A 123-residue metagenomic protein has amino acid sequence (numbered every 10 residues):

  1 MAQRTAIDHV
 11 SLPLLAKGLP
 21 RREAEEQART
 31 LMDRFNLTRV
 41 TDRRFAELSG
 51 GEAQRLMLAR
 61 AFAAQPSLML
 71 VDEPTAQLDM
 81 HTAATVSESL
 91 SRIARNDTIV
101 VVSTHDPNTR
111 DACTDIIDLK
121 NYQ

Functional and structural regions predicted by a protein language model:
R4-L15: Q-loop/switch helix immediately C-terminal to the Walker
R22-V40: Conserved ABC ATPase "signature" region
R44-L48, E52: Conserved ABC ATPase signature
L58: Hydrophobic anchor residue at the start of the ABC signature
Q65: Conserved catalytic motifs of ABC-family nucleotide-binding domains
M69-D72: Catalytic Walker B motif of ABC-type/P-loop ATPase nucleotide-binding domains
M80-H81: Helix N-cap at the start of a conserved alpha-helix in ABC-type nucleotide-binding domains
